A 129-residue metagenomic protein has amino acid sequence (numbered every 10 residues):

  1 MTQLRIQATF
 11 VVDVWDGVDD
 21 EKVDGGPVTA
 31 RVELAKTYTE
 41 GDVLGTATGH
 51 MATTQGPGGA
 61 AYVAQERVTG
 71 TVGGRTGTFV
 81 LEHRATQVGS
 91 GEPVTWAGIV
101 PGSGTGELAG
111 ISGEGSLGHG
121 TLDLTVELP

Functional and structural regions predicted by a protein language model:
M1-P129: Beta-strand-enriched cores of mature, soluble protein domains
